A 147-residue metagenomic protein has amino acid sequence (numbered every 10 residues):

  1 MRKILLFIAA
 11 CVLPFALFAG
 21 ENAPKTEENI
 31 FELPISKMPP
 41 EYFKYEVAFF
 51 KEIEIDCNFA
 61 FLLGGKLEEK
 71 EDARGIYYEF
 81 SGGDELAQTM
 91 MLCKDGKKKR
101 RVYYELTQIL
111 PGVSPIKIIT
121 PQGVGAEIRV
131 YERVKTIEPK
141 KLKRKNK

Functional and structural regions predicted by a protein language model:
I4-L13: Sec-dependent N-terminal signal peptides
F18-A60: N-terminal export/targeting and maturation segments
G20, I109-L110: Aromatic- and glycine-enriched beta-alpha-beta binding-site module
E28-I30, G75, V113-P115: Intrinsic-disorder/low-complexity, polar/charged segments enriched in Ser/Thr/Lys/Arg/Asp/Glu/Gln
K44-Q108: Mature extracytoplasmic domains of secretory-pathway proteins
L110-K147: C-terminal partner/receptor-binding element of secreted or periplasmic proteins
